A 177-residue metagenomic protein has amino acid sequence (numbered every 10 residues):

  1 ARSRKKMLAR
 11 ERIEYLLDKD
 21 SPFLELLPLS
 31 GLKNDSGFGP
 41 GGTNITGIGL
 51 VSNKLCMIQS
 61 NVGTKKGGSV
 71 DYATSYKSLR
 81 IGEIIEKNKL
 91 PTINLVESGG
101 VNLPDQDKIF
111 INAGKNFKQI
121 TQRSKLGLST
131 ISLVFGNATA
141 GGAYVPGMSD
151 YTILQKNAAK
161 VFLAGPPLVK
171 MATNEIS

Functional and structural regions predicted by a protein language model:
A1-C56, S60-G67: Intrinsically disordered, low-complexity segments enriched in small/flexible residues
G42-T46, L55, L90-P91, F117-I120 (+2 more regions): Short glycine-rich loop/turn motifs
G49-V62, K77-P104: A structural preference for short, pocket-lining loop segments at secondary-structure junctions
C56-Q59, G68-V70, L90-L95, G127-A138: A short, small-residue-rich loop immediately preceding and capping a beta-strand
K66-A73, D105-F110: Flexible beta-alpha connector loops of hexameric P-loop NTPases
V96-S177: Conserved catalytic cores of soluble enzyme domains, especially glycine-rich substrate-binding beta-alpha loops
